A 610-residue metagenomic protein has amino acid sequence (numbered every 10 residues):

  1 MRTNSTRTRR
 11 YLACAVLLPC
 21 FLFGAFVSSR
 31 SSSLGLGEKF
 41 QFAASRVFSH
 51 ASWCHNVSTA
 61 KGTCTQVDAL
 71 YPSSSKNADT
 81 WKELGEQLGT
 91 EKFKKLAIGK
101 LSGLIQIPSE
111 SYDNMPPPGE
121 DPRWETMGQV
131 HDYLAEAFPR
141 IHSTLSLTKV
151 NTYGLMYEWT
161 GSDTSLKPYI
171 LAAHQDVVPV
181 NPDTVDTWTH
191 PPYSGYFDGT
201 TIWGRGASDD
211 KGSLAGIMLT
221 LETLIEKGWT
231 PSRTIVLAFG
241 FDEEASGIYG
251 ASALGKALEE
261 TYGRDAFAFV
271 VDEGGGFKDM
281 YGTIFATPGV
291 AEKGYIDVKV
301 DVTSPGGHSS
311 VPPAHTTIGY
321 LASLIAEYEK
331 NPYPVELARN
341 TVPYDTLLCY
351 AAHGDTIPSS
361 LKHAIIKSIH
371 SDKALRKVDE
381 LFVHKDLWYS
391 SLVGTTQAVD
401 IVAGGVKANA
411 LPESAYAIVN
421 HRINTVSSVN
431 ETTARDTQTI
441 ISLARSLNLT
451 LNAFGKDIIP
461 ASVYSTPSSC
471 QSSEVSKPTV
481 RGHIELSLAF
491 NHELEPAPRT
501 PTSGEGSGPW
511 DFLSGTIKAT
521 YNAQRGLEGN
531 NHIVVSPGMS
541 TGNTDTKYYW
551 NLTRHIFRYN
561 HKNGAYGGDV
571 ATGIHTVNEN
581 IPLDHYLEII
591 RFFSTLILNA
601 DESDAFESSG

Functional and structural regions predicted by a protein language model:
T3-G37: N-terminal signal-anchor transmembrane helix specifying type II single-pass membrane topology of secretory-pathway
G24-R205, L224-R233: Acidic/His- and Gly-rich active-site-bordering loop/insert found across diverse amide/peptide-bond hydrolases
L34-S52, N56-A60, A69-P72, E260-A266 (+5 more regions): Acidic-enriched catalytic cores of C-N bond-cleaving enzymes acting on peptides and small amides
S102-E110, A135, P139, L219-E222 (+8 more regions): Sec-exported extracytoplasmic/periplasmic mature domains
M115-P116, V180-V185, G247-S252, Y281-G282 (+2 more regions): Short, solvent-exposed loop/turn and secondary-structure capping segments
T164, V342-A403, E413, N430-T437 (+1 more regions): An extended, acidic, His-containing surface patch that forms the Zn2+-binding/catalytic region of metallohydrolases
T201-T287: Acidic/histidine-rich catalytic neighborhood of metal-dependent amide-processing enzymes
E243-A245, S304-S310, V406, H421-V429 (+1 more regions): A generic structural motif
